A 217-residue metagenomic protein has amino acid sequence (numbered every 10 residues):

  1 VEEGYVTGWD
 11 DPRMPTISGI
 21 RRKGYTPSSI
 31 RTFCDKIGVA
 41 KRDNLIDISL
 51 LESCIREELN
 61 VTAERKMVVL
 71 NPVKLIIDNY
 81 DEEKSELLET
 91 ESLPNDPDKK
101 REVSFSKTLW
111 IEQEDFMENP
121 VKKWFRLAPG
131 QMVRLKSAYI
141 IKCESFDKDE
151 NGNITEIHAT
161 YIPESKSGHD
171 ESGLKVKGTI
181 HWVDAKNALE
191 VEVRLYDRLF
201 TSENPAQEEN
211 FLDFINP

Functional and structural regions predicted by a protein language model:
V1-P217: Catalytic adenosine-cofactor/nucleotide-binding cores of aminoacyl-tRNA synthetases and other
